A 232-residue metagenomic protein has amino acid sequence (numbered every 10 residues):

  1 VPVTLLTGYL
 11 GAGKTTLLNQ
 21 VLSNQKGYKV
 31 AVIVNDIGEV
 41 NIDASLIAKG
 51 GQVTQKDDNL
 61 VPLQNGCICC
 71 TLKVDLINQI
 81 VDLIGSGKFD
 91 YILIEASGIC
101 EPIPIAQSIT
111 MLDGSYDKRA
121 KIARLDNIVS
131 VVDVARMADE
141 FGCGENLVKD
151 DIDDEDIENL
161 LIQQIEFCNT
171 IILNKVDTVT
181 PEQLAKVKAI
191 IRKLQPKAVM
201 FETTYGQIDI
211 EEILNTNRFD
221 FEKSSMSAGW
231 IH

Functional and structural regions predicted by a protein language model:
V1-N159: Nucleotide-state-sensitive switch-loop elements of NTP-binding domains
K149-H232: C-terminal accessory "lid"/substrate-recognition subdomains
